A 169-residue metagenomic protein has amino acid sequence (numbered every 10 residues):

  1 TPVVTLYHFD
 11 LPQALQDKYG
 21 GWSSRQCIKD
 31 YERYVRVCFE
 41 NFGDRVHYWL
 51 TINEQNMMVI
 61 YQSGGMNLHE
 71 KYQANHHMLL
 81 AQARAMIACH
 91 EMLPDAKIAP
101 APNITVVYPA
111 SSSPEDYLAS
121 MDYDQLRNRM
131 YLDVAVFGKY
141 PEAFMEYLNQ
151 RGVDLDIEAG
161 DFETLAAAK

Functional and structural regions predicted by a protein language model:
V3-K169: Active-site region of glycoside hydrolase catalytic domains
